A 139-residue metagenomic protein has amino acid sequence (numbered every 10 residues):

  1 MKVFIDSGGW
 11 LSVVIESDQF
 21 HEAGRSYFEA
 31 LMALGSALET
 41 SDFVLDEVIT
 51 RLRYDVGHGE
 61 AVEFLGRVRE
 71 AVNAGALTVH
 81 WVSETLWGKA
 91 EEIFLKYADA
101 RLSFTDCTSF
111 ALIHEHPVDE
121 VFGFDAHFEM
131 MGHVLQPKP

Functional and structural regions predicted by a protein language model:
M1-T40, R53-G66, P139: Short, well-structured N-terminal submotif of metal-dependent ribonuclease cores
D6, E47, D106, D125: Acidic active-site catalytic centers that drive phospho-/nucleotidyl reactions and related ester hydrolyses
G9-W10, E47-R51, K89: A general alpha-helix detector
V13-V14, L31-L34, R51-D55, A71-T78 (+1 more regions): Alpha-helix C-capping/helix-to-loop hinge sites
F28, L45, D106-S109: Alpha-helical structural signal
A71-V82, D99, E129-P139: Short acidic, glycine/proline-enriched helix-loop-strand junctions
L77-D119: Active-site neighborhoods of divalent-metal-dependent phosphate/nucleic-acid chemistry enzymes
F110-P139: Acidic, PIN/NYN-like endoribonuclease modules and their adjacent C-terminal/linker elements
